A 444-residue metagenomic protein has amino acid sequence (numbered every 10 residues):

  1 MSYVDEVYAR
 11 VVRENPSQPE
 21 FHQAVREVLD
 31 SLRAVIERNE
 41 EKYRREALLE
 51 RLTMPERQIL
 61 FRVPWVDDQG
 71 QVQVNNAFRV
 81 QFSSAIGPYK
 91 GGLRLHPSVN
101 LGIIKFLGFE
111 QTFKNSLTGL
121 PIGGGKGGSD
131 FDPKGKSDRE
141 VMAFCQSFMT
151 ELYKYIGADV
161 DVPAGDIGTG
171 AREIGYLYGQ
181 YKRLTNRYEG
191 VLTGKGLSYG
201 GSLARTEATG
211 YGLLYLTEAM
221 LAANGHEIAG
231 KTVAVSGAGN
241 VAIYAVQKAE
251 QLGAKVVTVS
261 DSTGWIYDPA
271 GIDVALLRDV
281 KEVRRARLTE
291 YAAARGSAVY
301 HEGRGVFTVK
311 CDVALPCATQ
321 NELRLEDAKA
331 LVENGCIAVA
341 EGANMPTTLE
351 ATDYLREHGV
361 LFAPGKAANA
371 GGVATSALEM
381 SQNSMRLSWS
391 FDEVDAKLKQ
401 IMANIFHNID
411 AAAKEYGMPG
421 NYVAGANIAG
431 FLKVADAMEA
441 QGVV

Functional and structural regions predicted by a protein language model:
S2-A24, M220, V332-V444: Adenosine-phosphate binding glycine-rich loop
P19-H22, R38-R45, G119, I156-G165 (+4 more regions): Flexible, glycine/charged-enriched surface loops at secondary-structure junctions
K42-Q71: Structured beta-strand/loop patches that form or line metal/cofactor-binding pockets in enzymes
H96, N115-A229: Glycine/serine-rich phosphate-binding loop and adjoining beta1-alpha1 elements at the start of nucleotide-handling
V160-A164, Y188-L192, V235, T258-D261 (+5 more regions): General beta-strand structural signal in soluble alpha/beta enzymes
T193-G196, G201-K310: Glycine-rich phosphate/diphosphate-binding loop of Rossmann-like nucleotide-binding domains
G264-F362, A367: Rossmann-like adenosine-cofactor binding region
